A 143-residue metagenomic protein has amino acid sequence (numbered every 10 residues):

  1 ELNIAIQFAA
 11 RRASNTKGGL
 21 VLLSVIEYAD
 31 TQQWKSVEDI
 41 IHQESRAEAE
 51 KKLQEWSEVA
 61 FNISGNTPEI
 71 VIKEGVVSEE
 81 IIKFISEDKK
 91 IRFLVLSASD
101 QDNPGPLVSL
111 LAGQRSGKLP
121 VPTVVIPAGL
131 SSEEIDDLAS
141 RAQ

Functional and structural regions predicted by a protein language model:
E1-S36, K118, A142-Q143: Small/aliphatic-rich secondary-structure junction motif
I4-F8, K83-F84, L110-L111: A short acidic, amphipathic alpha-helical/loop segment
T16, S64, L111, K118-V121: Short, structured coil segments at secondary-structure junctions
V21-L23, E69-K73, V124-I126: General small-molecule cofactor/ligand-binding pocket signal
S24-E27, S99, A128: Cofactor-binding loop segments of dinucleotide-utilizing enzymes, especially the Rossmann-like FAD- and NAD(P)+-binding
D39-K51: A short acidic, glycine-rich active-site loop that binds or catalyzes chemistry on phosphate/adenosine moieties
F61-L94, Q101, A139-Q143: Structural beta-alpha unit
F93-L119, S131-E134: Glycine-rich, Arg-bearing micro-motifs that act as flexible, cationic patches
